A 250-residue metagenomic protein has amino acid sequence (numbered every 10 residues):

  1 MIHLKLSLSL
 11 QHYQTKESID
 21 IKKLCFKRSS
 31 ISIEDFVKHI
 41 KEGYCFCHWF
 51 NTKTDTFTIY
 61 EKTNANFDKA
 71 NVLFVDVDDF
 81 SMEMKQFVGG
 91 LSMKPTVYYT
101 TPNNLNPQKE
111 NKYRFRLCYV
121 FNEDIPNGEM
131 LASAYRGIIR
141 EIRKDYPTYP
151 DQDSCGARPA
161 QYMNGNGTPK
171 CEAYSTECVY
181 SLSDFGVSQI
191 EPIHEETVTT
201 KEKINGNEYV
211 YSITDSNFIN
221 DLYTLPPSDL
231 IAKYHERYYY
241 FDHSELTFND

Functional and structural regions predicted by a protein language model:
M1-F115, V120-S133, N207-I213, I219-Y223 (+1 more regions): Signature for HUH/AEP ssDNA processing cores
H12, L105-N106, V120-I125, P150-C178: Short, conserved secondary-structure transition motifs
F57, T200-E202, S212, A232 (+2 more regions): Short linear proline/tyrosine/threonine-rich motifs used for host-factor recruitment and membrane trafficking/assembly
F67-D68, D229-D250: N-terminal single-stranded DNA-binding subdomain of primase/primase-helicase replication proteins
V75, G165, D250: A residue-level signal for conserved active-site and pocket-lining positions in enzyme catalytic cores
M84-G90, V120-T148, A173-E191: Helical (often loop-to-helix) elements that flank the catalytic cores of nucleotide-handling enzymes
A134, E141, D221, L230-K233: Charge-rich, solvent-exposed alpha-helical interaction surfaces
S175-Y223: Long, charge-rich alpha-helical interaction segments
